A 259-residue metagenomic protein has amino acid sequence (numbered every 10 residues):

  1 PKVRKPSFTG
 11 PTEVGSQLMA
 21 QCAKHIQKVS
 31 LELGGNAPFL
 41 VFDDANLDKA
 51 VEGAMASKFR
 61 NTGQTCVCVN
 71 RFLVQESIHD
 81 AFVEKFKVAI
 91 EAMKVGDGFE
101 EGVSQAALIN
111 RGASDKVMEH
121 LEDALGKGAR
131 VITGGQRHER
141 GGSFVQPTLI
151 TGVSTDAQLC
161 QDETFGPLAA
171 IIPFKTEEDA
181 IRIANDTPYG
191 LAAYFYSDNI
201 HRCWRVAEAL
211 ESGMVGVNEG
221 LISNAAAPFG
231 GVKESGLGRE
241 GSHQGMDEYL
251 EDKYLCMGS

Functional and structural regions predicted by a protein language model:
V3, L40, K94, R137 (+1 more regions): Conserved C-terminal structural/oligomerization subdomain of aldehyde/semialdehyde dehydrogenase
K5, P11-S154, V217: ALDH superfamily catalytic-core signature
